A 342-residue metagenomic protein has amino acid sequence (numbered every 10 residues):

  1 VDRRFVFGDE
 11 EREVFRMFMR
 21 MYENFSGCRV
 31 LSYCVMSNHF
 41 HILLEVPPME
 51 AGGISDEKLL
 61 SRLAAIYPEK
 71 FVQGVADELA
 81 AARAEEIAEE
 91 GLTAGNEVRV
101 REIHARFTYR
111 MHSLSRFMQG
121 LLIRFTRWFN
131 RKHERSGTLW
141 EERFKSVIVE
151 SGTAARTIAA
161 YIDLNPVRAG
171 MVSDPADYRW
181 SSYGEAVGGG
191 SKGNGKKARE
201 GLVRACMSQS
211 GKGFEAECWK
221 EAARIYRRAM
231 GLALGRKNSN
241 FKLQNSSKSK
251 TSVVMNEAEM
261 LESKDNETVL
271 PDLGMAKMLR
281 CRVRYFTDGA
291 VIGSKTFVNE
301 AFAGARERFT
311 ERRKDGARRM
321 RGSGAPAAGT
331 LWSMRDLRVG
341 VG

Functional and structural regions predicted by a protein language model:
V1-G342: Short catalytic/metal-binding and nucleic-acid-binding patches
